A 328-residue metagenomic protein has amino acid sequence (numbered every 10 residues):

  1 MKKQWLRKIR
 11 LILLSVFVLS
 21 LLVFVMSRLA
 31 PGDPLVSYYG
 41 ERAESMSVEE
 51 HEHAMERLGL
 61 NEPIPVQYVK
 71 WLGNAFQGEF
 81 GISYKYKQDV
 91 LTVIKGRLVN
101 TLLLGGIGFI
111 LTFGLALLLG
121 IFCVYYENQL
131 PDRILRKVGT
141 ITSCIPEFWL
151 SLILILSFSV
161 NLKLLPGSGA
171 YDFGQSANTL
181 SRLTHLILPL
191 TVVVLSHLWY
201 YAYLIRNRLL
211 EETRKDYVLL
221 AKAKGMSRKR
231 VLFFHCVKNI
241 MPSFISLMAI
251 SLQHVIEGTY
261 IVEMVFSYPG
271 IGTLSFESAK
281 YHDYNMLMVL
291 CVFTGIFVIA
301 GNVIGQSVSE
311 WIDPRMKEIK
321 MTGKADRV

Functional and structural regions predicted by a protein language model:
M1-L13, A223-K224: N-terminal Sec/SRP start-transfer signal
K2, I94, L98-P131, E147 (+1 more regions): Alpha-helical transmembrane segments of integral membrane proteins, especially multi-pass inner/plasma-membrane
V16-V66, L162-L180: Hydrophobic alpha-helical transmembrane segments of membrane transport/permease proteins and related membrane-embedded
V18, L22, M26, L115 (+7 more regions): Alpha-helical membrane-inserting segments
M46-Q77, F266-E277: Short hydrophobic, aromatic-rich alpha-helical segments embedded in or entering the lipid bilayer of multi-pass
M55-I64, I82-Y84, Q88-V90, D172-L186 (+1 more regions): Membrane-interfacial helix-loop-helix junctions in multi-pass membrane proteins
L60-L117: An internal, D/E-rich "acidic patch" concept
K137-W199: Membrane-water interface segments at transmembrane-helix boundaries in multipass membrane proteins
